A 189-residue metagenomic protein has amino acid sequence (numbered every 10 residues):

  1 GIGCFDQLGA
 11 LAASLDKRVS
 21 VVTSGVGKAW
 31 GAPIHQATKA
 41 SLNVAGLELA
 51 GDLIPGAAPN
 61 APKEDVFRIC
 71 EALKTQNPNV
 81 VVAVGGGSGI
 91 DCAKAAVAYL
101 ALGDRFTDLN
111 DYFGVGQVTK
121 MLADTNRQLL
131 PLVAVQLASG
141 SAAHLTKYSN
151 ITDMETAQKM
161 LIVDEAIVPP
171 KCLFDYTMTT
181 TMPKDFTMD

Functional and structural regions predicted by a protein language model:
G1-V80: ATP/NTP phosphate-donor binding region
G3, A29, P33, A37 (+5 more regions): Conserved active-site and cofactor/substrate-binding residues in soluble primary-metabolism enzymes
R18-S20, D52, N79-V82, L130-Q136 (+1 more regions): Structural motif
L47, G56, A98-Y112: Glycine- (often His-adjacent) and acidic-residue-rich active-site loop that binds/positions the CoA thioester
R68-C70, G89-G103, L145-T146: Short Gly/Thr/Asp-enriched flexible loops that form oxyanion-binding sites at enzyme active sites
P78-A96, L137-A143: Glycine/serine-rich anion-binding loops at beta->alpha junctions that coordinate negatively charged ligand groups
G103-D189: A glycine/threonine-rich phosphate-anchoring loop and its flanking beta-alpha core in nucleotide/phosphate-binding
